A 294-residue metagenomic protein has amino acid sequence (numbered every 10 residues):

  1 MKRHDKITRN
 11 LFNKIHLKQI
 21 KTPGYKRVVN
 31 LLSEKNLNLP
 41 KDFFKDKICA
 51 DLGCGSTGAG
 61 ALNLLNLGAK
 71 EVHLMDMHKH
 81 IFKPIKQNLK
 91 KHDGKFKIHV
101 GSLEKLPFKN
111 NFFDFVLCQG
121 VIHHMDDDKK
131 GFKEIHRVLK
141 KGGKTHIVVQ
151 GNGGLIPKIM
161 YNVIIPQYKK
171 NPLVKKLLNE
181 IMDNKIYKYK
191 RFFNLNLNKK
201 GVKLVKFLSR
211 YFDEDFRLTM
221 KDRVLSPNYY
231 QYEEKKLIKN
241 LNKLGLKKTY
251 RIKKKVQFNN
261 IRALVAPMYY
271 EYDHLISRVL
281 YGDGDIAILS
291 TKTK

Functional and structural regions predicted by a protein language model:
M1-T22: N-terminal, positively charged/glycine-rich alpha-helical extensions of SAM-dependent methyltransferases
G24-D46, N63: Conserved alpha-helix/loop element of class I SAM-dependent methyltransferases that forms part of the SAM/SAH-binding
K47-G55: Conserved class I S-adenosyl-L-methionine
T57-K105: Class I SAM-dependent methyltransferase SAM/SAH-binding core
E104-F115: A short acidic, Gly/Pro-enriched loop at the edge of an enzyme's catalytic core that lines a small-molecule cofactor
K129-K141: A short glycine-rich, Lys/Arg-flanked "PGG" loop and its adjoining helix->strand segment in the class I
T145-V202: Conserved class I S-adenosyl-L-methionine
G153, M220-K236: Acceptor-substrate binding/catalytic loop of class I
